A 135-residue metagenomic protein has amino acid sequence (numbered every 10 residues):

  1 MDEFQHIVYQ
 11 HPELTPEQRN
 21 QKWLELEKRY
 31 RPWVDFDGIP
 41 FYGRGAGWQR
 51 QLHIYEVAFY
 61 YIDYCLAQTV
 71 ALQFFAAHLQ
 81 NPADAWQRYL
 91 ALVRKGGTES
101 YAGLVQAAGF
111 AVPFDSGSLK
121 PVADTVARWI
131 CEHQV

Functional and structural regions predicted by a protein language model:
D2, H6-V135: C-terminal, non-catalytic "cap/extension" segments appended to globular domains
